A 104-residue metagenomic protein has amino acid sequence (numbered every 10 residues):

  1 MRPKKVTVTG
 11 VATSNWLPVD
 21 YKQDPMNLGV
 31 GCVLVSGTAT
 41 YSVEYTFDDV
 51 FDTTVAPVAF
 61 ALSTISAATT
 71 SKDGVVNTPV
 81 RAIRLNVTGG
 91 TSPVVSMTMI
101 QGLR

Functional and structural regions predicted by a protein language model:
M1-V6, V50-A61: Surface-exposed loop/edge segments in extracytoplasmic proteins
P3, P25-L28: Short, hydrophobic/aromatic-rich segments at coil-to-beta transitions
V11-P25, V58-R104: Beta-sandwich interaction modules
G29-V33: Short edge beta-strand/loop segments characteristic of extracellular beta-sandwich folds
L34-T40, G90-T91: Short proline/glycine-enriched turn/loop motifs at strand-loop junctions of beta-rich domains
T38-P57, M97-Q101: Short, surface-exposed beta-strand/strand-loop-strand elements in extracellular ectodomains
